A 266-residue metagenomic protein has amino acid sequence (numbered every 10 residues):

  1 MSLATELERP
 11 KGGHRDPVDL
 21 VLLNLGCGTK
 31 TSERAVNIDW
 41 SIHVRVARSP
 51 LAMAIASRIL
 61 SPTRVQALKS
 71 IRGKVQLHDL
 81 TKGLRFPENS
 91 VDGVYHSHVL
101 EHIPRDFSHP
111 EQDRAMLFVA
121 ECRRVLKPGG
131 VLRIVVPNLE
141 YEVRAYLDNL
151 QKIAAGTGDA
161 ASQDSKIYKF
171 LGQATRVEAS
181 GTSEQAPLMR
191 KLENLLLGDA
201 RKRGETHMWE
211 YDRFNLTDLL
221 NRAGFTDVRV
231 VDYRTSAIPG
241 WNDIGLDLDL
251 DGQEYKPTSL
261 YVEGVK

Functional and structural regions predicted by a protein language model:
M1-D19: Class I SAM-dependent methyltransferase Rossmann-like catalytic core, especially the SAM/SAH-binding loop
E6-K11, V65-L68, A200, V231-I238: N-terminal start-of-chain detector that recognizes signal peptides and the immediate post-cleavage beginning
P10-G12, N24, D249-D251: Generic recognition of flexible, low-complexity loop/linker segments
H14, R85-F86, L220: Structural motif
H14-P17, S57, S61-T63, L68-I71 (+4 more regions): Residue-level signal for well-ordered alpha-helical segments
R15-D16, T29, E254: Short, flexible hinge/linker loops that cap or flank conserved catalytic cores
L20-R144, F214, V262-K266: Conserved SAM-binding loop
P104-L117, E121, K127, V131-V265: S-adenosyl-L-methionine-dependent methyltransferase catalytic module, highlighting the catalytic core
